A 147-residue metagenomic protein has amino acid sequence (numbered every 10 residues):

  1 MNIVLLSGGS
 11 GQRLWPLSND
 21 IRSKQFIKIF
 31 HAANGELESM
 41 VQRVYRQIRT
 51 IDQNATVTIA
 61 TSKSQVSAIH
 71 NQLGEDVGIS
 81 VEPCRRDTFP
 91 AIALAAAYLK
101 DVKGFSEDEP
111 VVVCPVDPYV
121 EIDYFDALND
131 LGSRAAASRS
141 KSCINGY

Functional and structural regions predicted by a protein language model:
N2-L6, W15-D20, F30-P115, Y119 (+1 more regions): Conserved N-terminal catalytic core of the sugar/cofactor nucleotidyltransferase
L5-G8, C143: Generic detector of intrinsically disordered, low-complexity, polar/charged segments
G11: N-terminal beta1-alpha1 ligand-phosphate binding loop
Y119-Y147: Conserved donor-nucleotide/metal-binding helix-loop-beta segment in metal-dependent transferases, i.e., the alpha-helix
